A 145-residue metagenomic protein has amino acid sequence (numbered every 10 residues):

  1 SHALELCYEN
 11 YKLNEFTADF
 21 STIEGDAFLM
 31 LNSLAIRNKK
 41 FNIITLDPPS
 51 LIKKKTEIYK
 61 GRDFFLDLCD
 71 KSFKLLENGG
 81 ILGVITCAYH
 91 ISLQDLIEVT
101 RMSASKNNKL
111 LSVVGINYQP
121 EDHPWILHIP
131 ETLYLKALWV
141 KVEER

Functional and structural regions predicted by a protein language model:
H2-T45: S-adenosyl-L-methionine
A3-L4, M30-L31, I52-K54, H90-L93 (+1 more regions): Flexible loop/turn segments at secondary-structure boundaries
F16, L76-N78: Helix-to-beta-strand junctions that scaffold the AdoMet/dcAdoMet cofactor pocket in Class I SAM-dependent enzymes
I23-G25, I44-P49, K54, I85 (+1 more regions): Generic beta-strand/beta-sheet core signal
A35, C69-F73, R101: A structural alpha-helix within SAM-dependent methyltransferase catalytic domains
A35-I36, K53-Y59, L96-I97: Short amphipathic alpha-helical segments
F41-K71: Mobile active-site "lid"/loop adjacent to the S-adenosyl-L-methionine
I81-R145: C-terminal catalytic and target-recognition region of SAM-dependent MTase-like enzymes, primarily methyltransferases
